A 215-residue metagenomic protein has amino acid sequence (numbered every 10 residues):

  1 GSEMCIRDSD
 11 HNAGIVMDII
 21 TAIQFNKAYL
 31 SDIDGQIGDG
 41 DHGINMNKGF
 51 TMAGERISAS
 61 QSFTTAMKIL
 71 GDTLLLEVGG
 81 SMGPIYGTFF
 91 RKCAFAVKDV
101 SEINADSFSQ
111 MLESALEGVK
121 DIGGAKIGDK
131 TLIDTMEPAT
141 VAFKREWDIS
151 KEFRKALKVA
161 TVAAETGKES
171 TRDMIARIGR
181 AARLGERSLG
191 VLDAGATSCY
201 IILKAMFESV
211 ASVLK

Functional and structural regions predicted by a protein language model:
S2, R7-K215: N-terminal loops that bind phosphate or other acidic moieties and the adjacent beta-alpha structural core
